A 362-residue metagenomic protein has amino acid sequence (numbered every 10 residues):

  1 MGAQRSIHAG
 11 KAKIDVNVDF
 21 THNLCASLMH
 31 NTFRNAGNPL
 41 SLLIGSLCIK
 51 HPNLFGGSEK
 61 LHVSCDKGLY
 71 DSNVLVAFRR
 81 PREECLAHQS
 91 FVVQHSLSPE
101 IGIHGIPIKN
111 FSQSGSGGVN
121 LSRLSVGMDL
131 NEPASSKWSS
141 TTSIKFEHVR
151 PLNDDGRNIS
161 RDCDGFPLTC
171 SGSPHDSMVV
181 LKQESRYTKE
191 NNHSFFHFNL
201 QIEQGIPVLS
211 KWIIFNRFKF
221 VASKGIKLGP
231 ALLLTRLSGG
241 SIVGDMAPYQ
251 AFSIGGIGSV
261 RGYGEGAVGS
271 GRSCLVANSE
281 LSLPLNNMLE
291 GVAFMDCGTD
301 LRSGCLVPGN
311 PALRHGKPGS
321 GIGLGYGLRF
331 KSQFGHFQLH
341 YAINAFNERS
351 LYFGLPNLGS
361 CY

Functional and structural regions predicted by a protein language model:
G2-N199, G225, L233, I254-R261 (+2 more regions): Gram-negative/organellar outer-membrane beta-barrel architecture
I44, V179-G327: Extended beta-strand-rich architecture
R123-L130, I206-P207, L324-Q333: A short, hydrophobic secondary-structure junction motif
S135, N287-L289, Q333-G335: Short glycine/proline-enriched coil/turn segments at helix->beta-strand junctions
G291-F294, R329, H336-A342: Conserved active-site loop/cleft motifs that coordinate metal ions or position small ligands
